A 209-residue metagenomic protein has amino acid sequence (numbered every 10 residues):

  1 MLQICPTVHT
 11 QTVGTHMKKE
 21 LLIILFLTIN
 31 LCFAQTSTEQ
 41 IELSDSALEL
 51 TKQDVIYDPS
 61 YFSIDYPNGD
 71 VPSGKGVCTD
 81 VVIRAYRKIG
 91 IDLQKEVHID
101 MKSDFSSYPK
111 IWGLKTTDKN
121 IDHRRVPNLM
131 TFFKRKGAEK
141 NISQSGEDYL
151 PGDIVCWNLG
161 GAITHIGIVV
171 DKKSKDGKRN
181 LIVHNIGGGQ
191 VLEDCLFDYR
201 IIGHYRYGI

Functional and structural regions predicted by a protein language model:
K18-I24: Sec-dependent signal peptide recognition, specifically the positively charged N-region followed immediately by
F26-A34: Hydrophobic h-region of N-terminal signal peptides that target proteins for export in Gram-negative bacteria
A34-G76: Active-site-adjacent structural segments surrounding the nucleophilic cysteine of cysteine proteases and isopeptidases
T36, I64-S73, K115-K119, K140-Q144 (+1 more regions): Second-shell loop/turn segments in exported
E39-S44, K102-V183: ...with weaker cross-activation on analogous glycine-rich loops/strands in unrelated enzymes
L48, K52, I83-I91, H98 (+2 more regions): Sec-exported extracytoplasmic/periplasmic mature domains
P59-T79, D92-T116: Acidic helix-start/capping segments at beta-turn-to-alpha-helix junctions
R179-I209: Low-complexity, Gly/Ser/Thr/Pro-rich intrinsically disordered linker/tail segments
